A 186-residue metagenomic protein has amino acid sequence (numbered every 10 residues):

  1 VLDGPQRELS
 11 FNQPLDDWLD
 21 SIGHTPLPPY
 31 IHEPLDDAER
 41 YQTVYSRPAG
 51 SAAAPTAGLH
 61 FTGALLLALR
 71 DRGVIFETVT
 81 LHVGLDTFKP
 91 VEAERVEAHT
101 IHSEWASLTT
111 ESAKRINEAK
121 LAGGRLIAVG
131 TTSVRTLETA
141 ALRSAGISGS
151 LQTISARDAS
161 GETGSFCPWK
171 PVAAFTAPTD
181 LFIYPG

Functional and structural regions predicted by a protein language model:
V1-G186: Surface-exposed, charge/polar-rich loops and edge strands
